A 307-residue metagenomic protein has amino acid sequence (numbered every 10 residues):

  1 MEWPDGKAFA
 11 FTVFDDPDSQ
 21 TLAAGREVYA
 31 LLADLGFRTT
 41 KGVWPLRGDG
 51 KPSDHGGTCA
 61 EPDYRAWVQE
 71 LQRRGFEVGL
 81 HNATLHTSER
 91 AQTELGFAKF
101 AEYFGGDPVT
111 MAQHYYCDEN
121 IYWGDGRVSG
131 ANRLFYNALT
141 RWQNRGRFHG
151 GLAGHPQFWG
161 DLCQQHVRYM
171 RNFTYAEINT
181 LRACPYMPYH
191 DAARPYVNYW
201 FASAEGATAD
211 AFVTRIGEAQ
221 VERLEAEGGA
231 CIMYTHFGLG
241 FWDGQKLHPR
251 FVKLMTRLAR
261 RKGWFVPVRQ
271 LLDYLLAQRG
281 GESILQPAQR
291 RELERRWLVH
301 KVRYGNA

Functional and structural regions predicted by a protein language model:
M1-R194, A211-M233, F241-A307: Catalytic alpha-helical scaffold of carbohydrate-active enzymes acting on polysaccharides/glycoconjugates
Y196-D210, F237-W242: Surface-exposed cleft-lining segments at the edges of enzyme active sites
